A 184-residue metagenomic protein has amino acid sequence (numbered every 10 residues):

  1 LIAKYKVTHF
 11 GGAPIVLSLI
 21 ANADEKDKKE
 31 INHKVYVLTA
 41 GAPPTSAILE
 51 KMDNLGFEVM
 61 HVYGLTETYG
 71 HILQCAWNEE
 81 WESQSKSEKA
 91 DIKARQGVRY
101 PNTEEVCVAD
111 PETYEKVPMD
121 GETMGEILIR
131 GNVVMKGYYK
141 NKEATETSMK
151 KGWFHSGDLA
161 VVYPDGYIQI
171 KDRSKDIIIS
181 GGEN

Functional and structural regions predicted by a protein language model:
K4-G12, A21-D91, E104-E105, E112-P118: Gly/Ser/Thr-rich phosphate-binding loop
I15-L17, P44, V134: Alpha-helix capping/helix-boundary segments
G70, Q96, N102-V106, G125: Change "...and in nucleic-acid phosphodiester-cleaving endonucleases..." to "...and in nucleic-acid processing enzymes
Q96-R99, M119-D120, E126-N184: Conserved ATP-binding/catalytic segment of the ANL
V106-C107, I168: ABC nucleotide-binding domain "signature motif"
V108-A109, V161: Hydrophobic beta-strand positions
